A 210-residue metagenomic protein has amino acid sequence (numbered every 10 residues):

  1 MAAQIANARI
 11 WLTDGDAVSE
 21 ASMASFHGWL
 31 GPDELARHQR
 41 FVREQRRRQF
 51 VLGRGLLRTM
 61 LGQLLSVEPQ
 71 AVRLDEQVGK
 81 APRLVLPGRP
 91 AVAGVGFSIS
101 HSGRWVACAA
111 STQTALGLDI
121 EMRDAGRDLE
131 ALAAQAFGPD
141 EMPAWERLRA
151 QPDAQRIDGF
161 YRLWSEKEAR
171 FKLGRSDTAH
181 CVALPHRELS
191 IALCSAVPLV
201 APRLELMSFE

Functional and structural regions predicted by a protein language model:
M1-E210: Core catalytic alpha/beta fold that binds nucleotide/phospho-ligands
